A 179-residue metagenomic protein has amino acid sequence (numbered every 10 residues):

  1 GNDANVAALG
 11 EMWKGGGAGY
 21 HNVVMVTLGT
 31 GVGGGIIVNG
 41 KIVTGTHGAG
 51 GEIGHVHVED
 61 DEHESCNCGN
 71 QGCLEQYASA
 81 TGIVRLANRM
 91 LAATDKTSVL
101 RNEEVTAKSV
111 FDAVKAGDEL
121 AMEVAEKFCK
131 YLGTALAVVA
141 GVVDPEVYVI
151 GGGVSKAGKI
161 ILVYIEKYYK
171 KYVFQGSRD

Functional and structural regions predicted by a protein language model:
G1-M12, G17-A18, V24-V26: ATP-dependent carbohydrate kinase catalytic cores
G10-Y20, I42, D60-D179: ATP-binding/phosphotransfer module of carbohydrate and carboxylate kinases, centering on a glycine-rich
N22-T27, G33-G35, N67, V149: Short glycine-aspartate micro-motif
T30-G31, D179: Short, basic and Ser/Thr-rich N-terminal targeting/leader segments
V38-N39: A cytosolic small-molecule/anion-sensing beta-strand core signal
I42-T44, A49: Conserved core segment of the aminotransferase class I/II
A49-E62: A short, polar/charged loop-to-alpha-helix boundary motif
